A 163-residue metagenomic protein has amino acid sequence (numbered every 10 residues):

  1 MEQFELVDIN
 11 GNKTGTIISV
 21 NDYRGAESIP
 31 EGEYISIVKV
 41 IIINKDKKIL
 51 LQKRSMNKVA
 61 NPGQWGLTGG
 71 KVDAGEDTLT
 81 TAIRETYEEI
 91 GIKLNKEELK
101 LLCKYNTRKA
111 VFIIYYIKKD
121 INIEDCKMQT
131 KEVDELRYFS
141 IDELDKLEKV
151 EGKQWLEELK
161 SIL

Functional and structural regions predicted by a protein language model:
M1-K39, K45: Acidic, metal-coordinating catalytic segment for phosphate/diphosphate chemistry, firing primarily on the Nudix
N10, N44-K47, S55, K118-I123 (+1 more regions): Short loop segments at secondary-structure junctions
S19-V20, S55, V150: Residue-level structural signal for beta-strand termini and adjacent loop
A26-E27, A60-G66, R137: A short, polar/proline- and glycine-enriched secondary-structure boundary/capping micro-motif
I35-W65: A glycine-rich, hydrophobic loop/mini-helix early in the fold
G70-Q154: Unchanged
G152-L163: Charged phosphate-binding loop/patch that engages nucleotide di/tri-phosphates or the phosphate backbone of nucleic
